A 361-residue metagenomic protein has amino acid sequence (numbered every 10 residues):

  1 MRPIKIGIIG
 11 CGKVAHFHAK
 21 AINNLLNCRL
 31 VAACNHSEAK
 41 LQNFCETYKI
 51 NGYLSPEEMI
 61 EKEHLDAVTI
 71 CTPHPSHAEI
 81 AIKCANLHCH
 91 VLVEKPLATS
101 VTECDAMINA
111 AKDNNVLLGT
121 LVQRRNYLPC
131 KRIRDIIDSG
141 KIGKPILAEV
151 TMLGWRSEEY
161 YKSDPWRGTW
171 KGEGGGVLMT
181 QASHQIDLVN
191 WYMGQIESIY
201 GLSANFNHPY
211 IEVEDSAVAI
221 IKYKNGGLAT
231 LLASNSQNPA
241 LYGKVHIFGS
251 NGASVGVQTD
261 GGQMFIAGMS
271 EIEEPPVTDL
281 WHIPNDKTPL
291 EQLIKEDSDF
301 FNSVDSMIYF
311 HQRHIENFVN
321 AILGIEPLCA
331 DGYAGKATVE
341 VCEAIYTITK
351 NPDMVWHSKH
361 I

Functional and structural regions predicted by a protein language model:
M1-Y48: N-terminal Rossmann-like dinucleotide-binding module
Y48-A110, F310: Beta-loop-alpha module in the N-terminal Rossmann-like domain of NAD(P)-dependent dehydrogenases, especially those
L54, V93, L118-T120, L231 (+1 more regions): Hydrophobic residues in well-ordered beta-strands that form the structural core
A106-R124, G143-V150: Rossmann-fold dehydrogenase core element
V116, G143-L147, T347-I361: C-terminal capping/lid region of NAD(P)-dependent oxidoreductase domains
R124-I211: Predominantly a Rossmann-like dinucleotide-binding segment in NAD(P)-dependent oxidoreductases
H246, N251-C329, V355, I361: C-terminal glycine/acidic-rich active-site capping loop/insertion
